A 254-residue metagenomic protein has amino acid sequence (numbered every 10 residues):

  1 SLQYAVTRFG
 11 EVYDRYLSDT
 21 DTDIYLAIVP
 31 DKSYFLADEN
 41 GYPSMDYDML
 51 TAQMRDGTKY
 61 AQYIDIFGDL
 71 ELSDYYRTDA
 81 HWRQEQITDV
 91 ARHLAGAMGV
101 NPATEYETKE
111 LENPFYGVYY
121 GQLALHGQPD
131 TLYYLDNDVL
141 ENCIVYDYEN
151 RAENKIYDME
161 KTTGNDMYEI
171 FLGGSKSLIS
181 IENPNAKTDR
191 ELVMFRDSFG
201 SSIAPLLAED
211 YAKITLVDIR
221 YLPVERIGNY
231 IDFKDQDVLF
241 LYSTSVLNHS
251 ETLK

Functional and structural regions predicted by a protein language model:
S1-K254: Extracellular glycan-modifying ectodomains
